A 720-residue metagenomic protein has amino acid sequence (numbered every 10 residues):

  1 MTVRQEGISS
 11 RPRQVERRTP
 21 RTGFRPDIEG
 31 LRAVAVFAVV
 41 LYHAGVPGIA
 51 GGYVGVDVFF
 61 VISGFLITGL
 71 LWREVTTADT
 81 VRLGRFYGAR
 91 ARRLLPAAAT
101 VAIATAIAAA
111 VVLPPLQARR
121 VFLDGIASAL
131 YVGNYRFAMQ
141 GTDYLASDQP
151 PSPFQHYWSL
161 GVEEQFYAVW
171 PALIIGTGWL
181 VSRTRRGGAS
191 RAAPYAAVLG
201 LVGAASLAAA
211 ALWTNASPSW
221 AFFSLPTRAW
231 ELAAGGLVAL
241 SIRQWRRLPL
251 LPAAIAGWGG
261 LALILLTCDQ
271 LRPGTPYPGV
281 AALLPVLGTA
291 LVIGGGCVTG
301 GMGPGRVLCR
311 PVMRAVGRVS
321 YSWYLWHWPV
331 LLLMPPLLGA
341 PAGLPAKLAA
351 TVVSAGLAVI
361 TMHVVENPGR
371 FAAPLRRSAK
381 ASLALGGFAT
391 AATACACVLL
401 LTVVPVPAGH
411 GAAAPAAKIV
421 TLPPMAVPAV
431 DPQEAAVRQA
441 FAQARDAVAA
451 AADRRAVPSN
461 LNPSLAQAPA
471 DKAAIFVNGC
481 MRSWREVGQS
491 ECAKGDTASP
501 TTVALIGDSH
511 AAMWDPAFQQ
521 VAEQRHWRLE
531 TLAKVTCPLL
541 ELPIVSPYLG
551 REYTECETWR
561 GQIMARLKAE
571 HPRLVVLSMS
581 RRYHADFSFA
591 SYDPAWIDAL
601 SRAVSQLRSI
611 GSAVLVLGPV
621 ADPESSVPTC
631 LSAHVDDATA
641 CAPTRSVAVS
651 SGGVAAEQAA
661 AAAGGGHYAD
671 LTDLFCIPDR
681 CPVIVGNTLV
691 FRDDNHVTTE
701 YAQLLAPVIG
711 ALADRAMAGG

Functional and structural regions predicted by a protein language model:
T2-L401, G719: Membrane-interface helix/loop caps of multi-pass membrane proteins
V3-G7, P273, L338-L348, V352-G356 (+2 more regions): Extracellular/periplasmic envelope-modification machinery, especially enzymes that add or remove acyl/ester groups on
